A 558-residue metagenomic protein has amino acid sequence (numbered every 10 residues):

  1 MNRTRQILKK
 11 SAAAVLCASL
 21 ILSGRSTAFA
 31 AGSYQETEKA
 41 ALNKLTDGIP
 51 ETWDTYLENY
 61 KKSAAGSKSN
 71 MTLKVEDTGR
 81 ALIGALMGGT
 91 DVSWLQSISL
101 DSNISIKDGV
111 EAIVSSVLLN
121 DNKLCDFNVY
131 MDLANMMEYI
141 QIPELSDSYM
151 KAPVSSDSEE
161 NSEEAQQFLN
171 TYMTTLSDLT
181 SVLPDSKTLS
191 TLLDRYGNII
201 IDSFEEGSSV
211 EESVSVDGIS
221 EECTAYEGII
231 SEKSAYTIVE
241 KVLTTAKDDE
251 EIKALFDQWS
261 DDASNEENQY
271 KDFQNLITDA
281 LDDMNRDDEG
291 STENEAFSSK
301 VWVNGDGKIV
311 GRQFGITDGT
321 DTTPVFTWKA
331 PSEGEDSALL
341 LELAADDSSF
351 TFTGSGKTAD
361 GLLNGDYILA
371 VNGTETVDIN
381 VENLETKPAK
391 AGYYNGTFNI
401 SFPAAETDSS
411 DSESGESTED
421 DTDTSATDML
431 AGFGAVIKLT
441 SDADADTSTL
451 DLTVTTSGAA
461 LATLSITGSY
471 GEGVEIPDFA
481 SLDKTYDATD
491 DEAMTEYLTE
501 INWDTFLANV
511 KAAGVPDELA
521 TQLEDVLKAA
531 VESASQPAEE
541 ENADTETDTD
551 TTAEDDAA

Functional and structural regions predicted by a protein language model:
N2-A12: Bacterial N-terminal signal peptides that target proteins for export
L16, L20-G24: Hydrophobic core
F29-A558: Subset-of-secretome marker
